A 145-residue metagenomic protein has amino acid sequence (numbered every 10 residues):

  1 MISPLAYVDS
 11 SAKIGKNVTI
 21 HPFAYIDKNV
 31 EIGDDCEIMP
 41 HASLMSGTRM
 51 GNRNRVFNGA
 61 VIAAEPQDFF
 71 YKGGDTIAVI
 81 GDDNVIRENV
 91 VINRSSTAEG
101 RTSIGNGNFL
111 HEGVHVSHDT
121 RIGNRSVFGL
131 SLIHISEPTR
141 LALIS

Functional and structural regions predicted by a protein language model:
M1-R125, E137: Domain-scale signature associated with acetyltransferase and cell-envelope carbohydrate enzymes
I133-S145: Single conserved hydrophobic/aromatic residue that forms the stacking wall/gate of nucleotide- or nucleobase-binding
